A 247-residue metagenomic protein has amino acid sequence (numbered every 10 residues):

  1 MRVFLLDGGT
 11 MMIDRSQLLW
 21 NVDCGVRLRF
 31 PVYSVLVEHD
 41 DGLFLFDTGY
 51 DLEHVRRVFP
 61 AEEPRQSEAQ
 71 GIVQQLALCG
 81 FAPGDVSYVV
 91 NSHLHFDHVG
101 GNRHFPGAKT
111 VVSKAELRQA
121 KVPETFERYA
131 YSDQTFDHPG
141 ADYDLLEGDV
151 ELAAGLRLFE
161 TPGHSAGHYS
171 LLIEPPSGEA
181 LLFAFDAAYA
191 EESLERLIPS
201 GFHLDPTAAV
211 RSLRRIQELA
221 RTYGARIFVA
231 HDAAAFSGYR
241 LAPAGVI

Functional and structural regions predicted by a protein language model:
L5, S34-E38, F44, E147-P176: Core dinuclear metal-dependent hydrolase active-site scaffold
G9, T48-Y50, L94, A115-E116 (+3 more regions): Active-site metal-binding loops of divalent metal-dependent hydrolases
T10-Q75, S170-D186: Conserved beta-strand hairpin/beta-sheet module of binuclear metal-dependent hydrolase folds, prominently
E63-Q74, L172, S177-I247: Cap/insert and terminal regions of metallo-dependent hydrolase folds
S67-Q70, Q74-D85, K109-E160, A208-G224: Metallo-beta-lactamase
V86-D97: Metallo-beta-lactamase
R103-P106: Short, conserved loop/helix-junction motifs that constitute active-site signature segments in enzyme catalytic cores
